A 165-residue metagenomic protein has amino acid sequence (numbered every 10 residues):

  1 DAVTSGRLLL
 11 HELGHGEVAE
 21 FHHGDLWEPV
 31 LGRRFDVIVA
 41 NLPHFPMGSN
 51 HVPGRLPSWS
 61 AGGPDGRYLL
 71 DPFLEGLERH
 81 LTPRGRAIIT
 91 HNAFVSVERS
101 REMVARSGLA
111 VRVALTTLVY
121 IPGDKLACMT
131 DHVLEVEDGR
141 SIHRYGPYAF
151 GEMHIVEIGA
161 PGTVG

Functional and structural regions predicted by a protein language model:
D1: Conserved Rossmann-like nucleotide-cofactor binding loop
T4-G32, D36-A40: S-adenosyl-L-methionine
R7-L8, N50-P53, S100-E102: Short amphipathic alpha-helical segments
E12, I38-A40, L56, R106 (+1 more regions): Short, hinge-like loop/turn segments at secondary-structure boundaries
A40-P72: Mobile active-site "lid"/loop adjacent to the S-adenosyl-L-methionine
R67-L126: Conserved Class I SAM-dependent methyltransferase catalytic core
T116-G165: Conserved Class I S-adenosyl-L-methionine
